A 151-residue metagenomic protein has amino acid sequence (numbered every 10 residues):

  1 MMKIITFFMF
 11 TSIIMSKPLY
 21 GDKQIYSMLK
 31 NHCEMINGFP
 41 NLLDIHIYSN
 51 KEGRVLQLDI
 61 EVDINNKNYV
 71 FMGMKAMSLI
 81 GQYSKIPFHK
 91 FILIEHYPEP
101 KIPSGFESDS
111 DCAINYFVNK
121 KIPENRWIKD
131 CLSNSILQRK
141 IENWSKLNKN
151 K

Functional and structural regions predicted by a protein language model:
M1-P18: Classical Sec-dependent N-terminal signal peptides that target proteins to the secretory pathway
F7, S12, S49, S84-K85: Sterically constrained small-residue positions within well-ordered secondary structures of folded domains
K17-Y26: Cleaved targeting-peptide boundary
D22, I36-G38, Y69-M74: A short linear-motif detector with a strong N-terminal bias
Y26-E61, I86-K151: Polar/charged, Gly/Pro-rich intrinsically disordered segments
Q57-F71: A short interface-forming secondary-structure element
K67-F88: Short, non-transmembrane amphipathic alpha-helical segments
